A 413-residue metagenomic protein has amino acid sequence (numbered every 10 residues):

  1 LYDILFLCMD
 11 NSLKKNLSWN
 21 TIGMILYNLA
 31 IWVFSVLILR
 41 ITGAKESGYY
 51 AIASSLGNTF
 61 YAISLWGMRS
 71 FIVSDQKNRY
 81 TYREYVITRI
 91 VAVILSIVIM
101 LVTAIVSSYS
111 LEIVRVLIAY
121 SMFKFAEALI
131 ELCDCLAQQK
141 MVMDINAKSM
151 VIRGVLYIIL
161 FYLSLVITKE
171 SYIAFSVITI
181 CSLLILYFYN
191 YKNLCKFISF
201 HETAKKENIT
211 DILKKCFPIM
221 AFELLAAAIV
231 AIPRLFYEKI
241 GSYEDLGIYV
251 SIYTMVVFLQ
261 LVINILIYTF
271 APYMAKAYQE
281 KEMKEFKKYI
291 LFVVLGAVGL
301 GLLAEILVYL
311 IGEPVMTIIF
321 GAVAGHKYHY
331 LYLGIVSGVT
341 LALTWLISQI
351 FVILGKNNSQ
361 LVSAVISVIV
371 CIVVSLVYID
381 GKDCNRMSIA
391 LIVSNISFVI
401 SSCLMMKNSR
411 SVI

Functional and structural regions predicted by a protein language model:
D3-L13, D144-S149, Y172-I173, Y187-V230 (+3 more regions): Interhelical loop/hinge segments that connect adjacent transmembrane helices in multipass membrane
D10, K14, S70-Y80, A126-I152 (+1 more regions): Membrane-interface junctions at transmembrane-helix termini in multi-pass inner-membrane proteins
S12-W66, I97, I158, F217-E244 (+3 more regions): Signature of the first transmembrane helix
K14-N28, A53, T59-S107, R115 (+1 more regions): Membrane-water interface segments that mark the loop-to-transmembrane alpha-helix transition
T42-G48, A104-Y120, Y243-E244, L310-V339 (+1 more regions): Interfacial segments at transmembrane-helix termini and the short loops linking adjacent helices
A51, V114-S121, A147-K196, I366-V370 (+1 more regions): Hydrophobic alpha-helical transmembrane segments
Y61-Y80, Q139, Q260-K281, V352-I353: Helix-loop junctions and terminal segments of transmembrane helices in multi-pass membrane transport/translocation
R69, L132-Q139, M143, L163-I167 (+6 more regions): C-terminal transmembrane helix end/exit motif
